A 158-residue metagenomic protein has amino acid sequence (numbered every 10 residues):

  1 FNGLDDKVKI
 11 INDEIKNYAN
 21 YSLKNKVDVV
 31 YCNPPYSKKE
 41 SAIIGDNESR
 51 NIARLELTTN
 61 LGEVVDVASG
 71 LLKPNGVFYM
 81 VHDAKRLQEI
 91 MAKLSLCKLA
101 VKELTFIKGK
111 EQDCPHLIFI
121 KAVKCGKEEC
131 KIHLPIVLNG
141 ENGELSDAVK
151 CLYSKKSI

Functional and structural regions predicted by a protein language model:
F1-D28: S-adenosyl-L-methionine
N17, Y36, K124: Short, glycine/acidic-enriched loop or turn micro-motifs at the edges of active sites
A19, E40, Q88: Glycine/Thr-rich phosphate-binding loops of Rossmann-like dinucleotide-binding domains
K24, A42-G45, M91-L94: Short amphipathic alpha-helical segments
D28, P34-E63: Mobile active-site "lid"/loop adjacent to the S-adenosyl-L-methionine
L57-K108, D113-P115, F119: Conserved Class I SAM-dependent methyltransferase catalytic core
C114-I158: SAM/dcSAM-binding transferase cores
